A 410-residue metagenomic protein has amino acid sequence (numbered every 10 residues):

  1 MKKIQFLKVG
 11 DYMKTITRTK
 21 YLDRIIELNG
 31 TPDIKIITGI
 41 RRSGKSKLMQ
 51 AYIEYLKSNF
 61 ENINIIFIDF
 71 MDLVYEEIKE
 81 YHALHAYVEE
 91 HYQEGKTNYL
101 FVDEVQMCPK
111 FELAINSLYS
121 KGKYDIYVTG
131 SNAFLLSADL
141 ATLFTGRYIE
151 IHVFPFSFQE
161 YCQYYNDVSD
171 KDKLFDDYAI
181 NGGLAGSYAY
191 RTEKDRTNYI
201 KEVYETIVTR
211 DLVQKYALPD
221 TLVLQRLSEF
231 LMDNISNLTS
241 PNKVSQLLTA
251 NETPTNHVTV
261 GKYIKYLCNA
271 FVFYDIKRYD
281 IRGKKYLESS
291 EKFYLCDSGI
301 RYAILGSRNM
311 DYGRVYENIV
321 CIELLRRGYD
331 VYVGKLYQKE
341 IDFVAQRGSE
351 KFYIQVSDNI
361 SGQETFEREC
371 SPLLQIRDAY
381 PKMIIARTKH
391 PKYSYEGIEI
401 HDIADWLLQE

Functional and structural regions predicted by a protein language model:
M1-I26, G30: N-terminal pre-Walker A segment at the start of P-loop NTPase domains
K2-G10, S131-A133, A138-L238, F271-Y274: Interdomain motor-coupling "hinge/lid" segment immediately C-terminal to the ATP-binding subdomain of NTP-driven enzymes
I37: Hydrophobic anchor at the beta1->P-loop junction of P-loop NTPases
K45: Conserved lysine of the Walker
L48, Y52: Hydrophobic positions on the alpha1 helix immediately C-terminal to the Walker A/P-loop
I66, E193-K351: Accessory nucleic acid-recognition modules appended to NTPase machines
I66-K96: Short glycine-rich substrate-engagement loop in P-loop NTPases that contacts/grips substrate
K389-E410: Domain-level recognition of nuclease-like catalytic cores that cleave nucleotide substrates
